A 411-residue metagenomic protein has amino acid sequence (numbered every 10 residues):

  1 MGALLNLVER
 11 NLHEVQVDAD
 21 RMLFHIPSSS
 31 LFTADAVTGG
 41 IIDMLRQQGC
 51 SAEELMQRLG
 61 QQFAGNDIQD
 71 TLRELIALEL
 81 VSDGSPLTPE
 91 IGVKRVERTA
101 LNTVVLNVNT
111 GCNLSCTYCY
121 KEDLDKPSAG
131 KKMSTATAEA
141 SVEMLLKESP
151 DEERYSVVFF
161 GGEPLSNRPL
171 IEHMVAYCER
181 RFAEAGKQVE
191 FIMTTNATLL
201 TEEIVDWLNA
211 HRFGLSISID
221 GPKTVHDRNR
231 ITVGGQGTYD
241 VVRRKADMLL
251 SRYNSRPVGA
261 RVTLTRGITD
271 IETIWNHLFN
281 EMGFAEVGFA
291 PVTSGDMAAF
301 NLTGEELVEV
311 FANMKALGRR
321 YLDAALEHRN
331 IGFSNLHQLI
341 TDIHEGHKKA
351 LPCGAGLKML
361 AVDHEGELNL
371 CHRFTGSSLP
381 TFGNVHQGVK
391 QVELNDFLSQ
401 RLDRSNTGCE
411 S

Functional and structural regions predicted by a protein language model:
M1-L45: Acidic, low-complexity/disordered tracts enriched in E/D and polar residues
G2, R228-R243, D247, S251-M359: Radical SAM enzyme [4Fe-4S]-AdoMet core and its adjacent flexible, acidic and glycine-rich loops/tails across
I41, G49-G60: Short acidic, hydrophobic short linear motifs in intrinsically disordered regions
F63-N66, D70-E74, L78-S82, T88-D206 (+1 more regions): Conserved alpha-helical substructure of the radical SAM core
I68-L87, G356-K358, V362-L394: A broadly conserved sequence feature marking short terminus-proximal activation segments in nucleic acid-centric
G111-K121, L370-R373, T407-S411: Local cysteine-cluster metal-coordination motifs and their immediate loop/turn environment, predominantly Fe-S cluster
A138, V142-V158, N167-V292: Radical SAM/AdoMet-radical enzyme domain recognition
V308-D342, R373-S411: C-terminal accessory region of radical SAM enzymes
